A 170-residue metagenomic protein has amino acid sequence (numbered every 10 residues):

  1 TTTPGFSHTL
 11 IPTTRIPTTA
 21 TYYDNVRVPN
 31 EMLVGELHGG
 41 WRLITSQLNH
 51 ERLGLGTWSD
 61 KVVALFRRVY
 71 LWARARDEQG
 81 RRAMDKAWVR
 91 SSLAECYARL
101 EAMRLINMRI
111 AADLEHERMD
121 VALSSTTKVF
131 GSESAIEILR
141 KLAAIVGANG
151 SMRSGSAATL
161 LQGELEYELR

Functional and structural regions predicted by a protein language model:
T1-R74, E78: FAD-binding core of flavoproteins
R15, I138, E168-R170: Short hydrophobic "helix-edge" motifs at membrane interfaces and signal-peptide entry regions
T18, H38, F66, L100 (+2 more regions): Active-site lining segments that contact anionic ligands and/or coordinate catalytic metals
L37-W41, F66, K86, N107 (+3 more regions): Alpha-helix initiation and N-capping motif
W41-S59, V146-R170: Glycine-rich phosphate/cofactor-binding loops in nucleotide/flavin-utilizing enzymes
R74, E78-R90, E101-L160: C-terminal helix-coil-helix/basic helical segment that borders enzyme active sites and/or dimer interfaces and provides
